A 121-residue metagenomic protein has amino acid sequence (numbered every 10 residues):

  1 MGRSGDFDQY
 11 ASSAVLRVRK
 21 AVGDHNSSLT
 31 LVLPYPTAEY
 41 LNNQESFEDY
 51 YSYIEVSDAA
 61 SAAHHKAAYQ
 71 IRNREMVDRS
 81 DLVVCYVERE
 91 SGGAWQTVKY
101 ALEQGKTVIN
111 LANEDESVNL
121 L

Functional and structural regions predicted by a protein language model:
M1-L121: Acidic/glycine-enriched connector segments
